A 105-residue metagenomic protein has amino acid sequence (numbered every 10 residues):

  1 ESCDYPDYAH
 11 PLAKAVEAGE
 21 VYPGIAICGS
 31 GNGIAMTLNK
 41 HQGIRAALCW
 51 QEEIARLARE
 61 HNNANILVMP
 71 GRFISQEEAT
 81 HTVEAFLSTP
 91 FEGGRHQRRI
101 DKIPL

Functional and structural regions predicted by a protein language model:
E1-Y5: Short beta->alpha junction loops
D7-S30: Short, structured active-site "lid" loops
A9, G31, A35, A79-T80 (+1 more regions): A general structural signal for well-ordered alpha-helical segments in protein cores
A15, T37-H41, A85, K102: Alpha-helical structural signal in soluble globular domains
A26-R72: Mid-chain, well-packed structural core segment of small domains
E52-L105: C-terminal binding/interaction regions
